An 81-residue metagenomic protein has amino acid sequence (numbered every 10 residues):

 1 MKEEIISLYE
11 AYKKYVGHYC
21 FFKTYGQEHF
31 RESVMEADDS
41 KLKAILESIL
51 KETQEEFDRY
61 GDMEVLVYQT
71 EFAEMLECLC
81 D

Functional and structural regions predicted by a protein language model:
M1-E4, E77-D81: Short intrinsically disordered terminal tails
K2, I6-Y9, K43, T70: Non-catalytic, well-ordered alpha-helical scaffold segments
E4-G26: N-terminal acidic leader/helix
C20-L79: Acidic, low-complexity, intrinsically disordered interaction modules
